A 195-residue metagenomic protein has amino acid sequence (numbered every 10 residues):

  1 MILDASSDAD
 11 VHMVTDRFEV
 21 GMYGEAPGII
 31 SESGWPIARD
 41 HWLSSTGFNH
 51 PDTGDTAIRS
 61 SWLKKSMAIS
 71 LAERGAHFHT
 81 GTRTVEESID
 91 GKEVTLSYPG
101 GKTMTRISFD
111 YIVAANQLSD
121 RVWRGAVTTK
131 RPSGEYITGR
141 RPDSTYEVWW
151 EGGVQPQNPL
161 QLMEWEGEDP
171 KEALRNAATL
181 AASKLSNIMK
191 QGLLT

Functional and structural regions predicted by a protein language model:
I2-A5, I69, S183, N187: Short, well-ordered alpha-helices that flank and scaffold nucleotide-derived cofactor binding pockets
I2-P51, W62: N-terminal FAD cofactor-binding segment of flavoenzymes
S6, R59, L63, E87-S88 (+1 more regions): Poly-acidic low-complexity segments
S31, A38, I58, T145-Y146 (+1 more regions): Acidic, low-complexity intrinsically disordered regions
E32, P36, R59, L63 (+2 more regions): Positively charged, amphipathic N-terminal segments that serve as targeting/anchoring signals
T46-D55, N116-W123: Hydrophobic transmembrane alpha-helix bundles
H50-S70, D169-E172, N176: Short beta-strand to alpha-helix junction loop
R74, F78-L194: Predominantly flavin-linked oxidoreductase catalytic cores and closely associated redox partners
